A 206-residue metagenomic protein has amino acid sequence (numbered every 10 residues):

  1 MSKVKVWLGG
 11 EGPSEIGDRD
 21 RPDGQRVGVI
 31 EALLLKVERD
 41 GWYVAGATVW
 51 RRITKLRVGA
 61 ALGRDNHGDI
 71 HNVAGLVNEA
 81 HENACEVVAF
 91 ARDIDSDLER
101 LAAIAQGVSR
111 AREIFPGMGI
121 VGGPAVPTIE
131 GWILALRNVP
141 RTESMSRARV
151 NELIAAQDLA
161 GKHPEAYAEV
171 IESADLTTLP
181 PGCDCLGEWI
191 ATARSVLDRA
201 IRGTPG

Functional and structural regions predicted by a protein language model:
M1-K5, I16-G206: C-terminal accessory helical subdomains adjacent to catalytic cores in phosphodiester- and nucleotide-handling enzymes
L8-E11: Short hydrophobic beta-strand that contains or immediately precedes a catalytic carboxylate
